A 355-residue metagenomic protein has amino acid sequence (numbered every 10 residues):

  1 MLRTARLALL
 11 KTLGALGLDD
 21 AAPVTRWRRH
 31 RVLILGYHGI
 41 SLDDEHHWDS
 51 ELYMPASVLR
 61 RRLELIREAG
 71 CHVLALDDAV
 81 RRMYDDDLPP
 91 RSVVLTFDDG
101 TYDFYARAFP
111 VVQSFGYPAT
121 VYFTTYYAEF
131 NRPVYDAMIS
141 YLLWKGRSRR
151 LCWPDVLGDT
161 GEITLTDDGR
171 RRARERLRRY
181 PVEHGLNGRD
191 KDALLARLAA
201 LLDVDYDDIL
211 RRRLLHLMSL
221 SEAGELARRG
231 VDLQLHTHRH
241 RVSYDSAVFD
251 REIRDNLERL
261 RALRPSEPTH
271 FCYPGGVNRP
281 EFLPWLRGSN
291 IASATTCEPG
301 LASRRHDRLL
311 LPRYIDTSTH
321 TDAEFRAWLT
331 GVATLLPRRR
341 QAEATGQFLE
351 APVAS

Functional and structural regions predicted by a protein language model:
M1-T96, D103-Y105, V134-P154, I163-T164 (+3 more regions): C-terminal active-site subregion of NodB/CE4 polysaccharide deacetylases
A22-R29, R132-R229: Extended, charge-rich helix/loop segments that form flexible, surface "patches" used to engage negatively charged
H38, T124-T125, H238, P299: Histidine-centered beta-alpha loop that forms part of the nucleotide-sugar donor binding/catalytic region in diverse
W48, R212-L215, H238, D245: Generic anion/oxyanion-binding catalytic loop in active/binding sites
L65, L88, T101, F109-Y122 (+3 more regions): CE4/NodB-like, metal-dependent polysaccharide N-deacetylase domain that modifies extracellular/periplasmic N-acetylated
F97-S140: Long, hydrophobic, well-ordered secondary-structure blocks that form the structural core and pocket-lining surfaces
